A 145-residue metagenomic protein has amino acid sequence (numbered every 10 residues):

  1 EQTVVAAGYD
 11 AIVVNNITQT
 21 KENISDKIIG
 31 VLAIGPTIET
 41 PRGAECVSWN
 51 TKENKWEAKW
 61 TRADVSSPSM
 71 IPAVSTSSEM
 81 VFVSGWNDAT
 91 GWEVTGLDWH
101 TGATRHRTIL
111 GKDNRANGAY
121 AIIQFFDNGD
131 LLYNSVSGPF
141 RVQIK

Functional and structural regions predicted by a protein language model:
E1-V4, S69-P72, A119-I122, G129: Beta-propeller and closely related beta-sheet repeat lectin domains
T3-I109, D113: Loop/turn-rich, solvent-exposed surfaces of beta-rich toroidal or solenoidal domains
G111-K145: Blade-level signature of beta-propeller repeat domains, shared across WD40, Kelch, NHL, RCC1 and BNR/Asp-box propellers
